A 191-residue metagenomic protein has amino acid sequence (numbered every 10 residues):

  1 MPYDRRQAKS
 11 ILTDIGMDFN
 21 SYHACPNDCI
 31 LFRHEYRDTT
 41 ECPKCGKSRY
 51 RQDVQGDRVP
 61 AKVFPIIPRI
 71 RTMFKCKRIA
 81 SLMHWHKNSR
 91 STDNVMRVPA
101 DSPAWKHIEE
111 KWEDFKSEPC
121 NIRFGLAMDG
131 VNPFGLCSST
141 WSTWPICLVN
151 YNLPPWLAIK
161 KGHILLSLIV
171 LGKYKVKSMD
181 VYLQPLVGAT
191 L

Functional and structural regions predicted by a protein language model:
M1-L191: Long, charged/polar, flexible scaffold/linker tracts and peripheral helical/loop segments that provide non-catalytic
